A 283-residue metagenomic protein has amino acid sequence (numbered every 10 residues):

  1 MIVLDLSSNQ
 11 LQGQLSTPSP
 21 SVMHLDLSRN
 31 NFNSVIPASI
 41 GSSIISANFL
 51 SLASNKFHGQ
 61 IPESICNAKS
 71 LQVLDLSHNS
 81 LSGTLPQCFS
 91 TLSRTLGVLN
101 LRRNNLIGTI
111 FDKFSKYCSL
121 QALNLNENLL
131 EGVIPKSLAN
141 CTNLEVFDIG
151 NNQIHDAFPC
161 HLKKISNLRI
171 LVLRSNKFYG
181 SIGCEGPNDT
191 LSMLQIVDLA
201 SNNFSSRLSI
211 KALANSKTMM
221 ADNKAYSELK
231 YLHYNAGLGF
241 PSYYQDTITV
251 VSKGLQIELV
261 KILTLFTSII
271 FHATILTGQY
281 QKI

Functional and structural regions predicted by a protein language model:
M1-I283: Change "centered on extracellular leucine-rich repeats
